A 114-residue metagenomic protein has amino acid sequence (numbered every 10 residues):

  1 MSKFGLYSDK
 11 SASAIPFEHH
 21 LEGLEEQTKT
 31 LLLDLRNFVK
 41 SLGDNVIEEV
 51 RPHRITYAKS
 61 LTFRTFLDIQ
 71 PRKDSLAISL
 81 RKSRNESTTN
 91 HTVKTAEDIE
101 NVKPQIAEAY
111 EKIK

Functional and structural regions predicted by a protein language model:
M1-K114: Charge-dense, helix-prone N-terminal extensions
